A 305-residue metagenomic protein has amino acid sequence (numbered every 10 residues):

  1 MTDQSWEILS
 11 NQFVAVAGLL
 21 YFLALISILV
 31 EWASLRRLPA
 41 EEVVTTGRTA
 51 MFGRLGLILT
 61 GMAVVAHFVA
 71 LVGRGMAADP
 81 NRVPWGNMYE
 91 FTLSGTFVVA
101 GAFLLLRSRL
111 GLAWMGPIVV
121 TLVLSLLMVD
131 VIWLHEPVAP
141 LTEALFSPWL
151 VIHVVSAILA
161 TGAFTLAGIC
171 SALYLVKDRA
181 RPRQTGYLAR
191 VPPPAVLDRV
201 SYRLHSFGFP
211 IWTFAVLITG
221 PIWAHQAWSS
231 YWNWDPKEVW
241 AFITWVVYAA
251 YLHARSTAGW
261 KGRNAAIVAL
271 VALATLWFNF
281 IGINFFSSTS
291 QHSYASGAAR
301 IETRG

Functional and structural regions predicted by a protein language model:
M1-G305: Polytopic transmembrane helical bundles with strong interfacial aromatic enrichment
